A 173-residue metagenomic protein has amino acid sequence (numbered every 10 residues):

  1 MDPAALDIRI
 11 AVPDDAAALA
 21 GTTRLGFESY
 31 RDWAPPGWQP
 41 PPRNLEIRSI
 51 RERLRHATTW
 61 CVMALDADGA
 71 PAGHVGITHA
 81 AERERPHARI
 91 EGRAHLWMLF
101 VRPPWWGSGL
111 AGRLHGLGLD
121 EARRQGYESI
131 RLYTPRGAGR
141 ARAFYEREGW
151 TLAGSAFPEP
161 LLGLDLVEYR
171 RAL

Functional and structural regions predicted by a protein language model:
P3, G92-A94, E128-R131, P135-R142 (+2 more regions): C-terminal "cap" of GNAT-fold acetyltransferases
D7-G21, Y30: A short beta-loop-alpha structural element at the N-terminal edge of CoA-dependent acyl/N-acetyltransferase catalytic
G21-I50: Conserved GNAT-fold acetyl-CoA-binding loop/helix
R48-M63, H95: A short helix-loop-beta-strand connector motif used in the catalytic cores of GNAT acetyltransferases and, in some
M63, A70-H79, H95, F100: Conserved beta-strand in the GNAT
L65, L99-W106, T134: A short, internal acetyl-CoA/4′-phosphopantetheine-binding micro-motif in the GNAT/acyltransferase core
H87-P103: Conserved acetyl-CoA binding element of GNAT-fold acetyltransferases
V101, G107-D120, A143-R147: Conserved acetyl-CoA-binding loop-helix of GNAT-fold acetyltransferases
